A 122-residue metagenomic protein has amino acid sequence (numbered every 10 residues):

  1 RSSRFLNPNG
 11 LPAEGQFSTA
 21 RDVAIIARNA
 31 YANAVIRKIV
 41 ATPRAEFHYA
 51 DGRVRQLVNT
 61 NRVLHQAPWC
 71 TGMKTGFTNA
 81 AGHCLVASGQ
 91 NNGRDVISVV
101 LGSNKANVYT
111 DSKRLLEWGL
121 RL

Functional and structural regions predicted by a protein language model:
R1-S2, P8-L122: Domain-terminus/edge residues, biased toward the C-terminal soluble/receptor-binding domains of extracytoplasmic
